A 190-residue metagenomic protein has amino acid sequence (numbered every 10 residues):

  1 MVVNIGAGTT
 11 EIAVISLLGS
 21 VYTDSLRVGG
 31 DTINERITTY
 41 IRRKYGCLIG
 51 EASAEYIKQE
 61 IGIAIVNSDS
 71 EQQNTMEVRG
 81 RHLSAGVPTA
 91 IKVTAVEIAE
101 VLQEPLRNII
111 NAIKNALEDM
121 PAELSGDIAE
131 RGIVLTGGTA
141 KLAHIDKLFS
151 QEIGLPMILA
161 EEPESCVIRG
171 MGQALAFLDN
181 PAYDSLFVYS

Functional and structural regions predicted by a protein language model:
M1-Y22, Q72-N74, A143: Gly/Thr-rich phosphate-binding beta-strand-loop-beta motif of the actin/hexokinase/Hsp70
V2-I5, S68, L124-D127, G137: Replace "in large, NTP-powered and nucleic-acid-processing enzymes" with "in large, NTP-powered factors and other
N4, I37, I113, L135 (+1 more regions): Residue-level signature of catalytic and energy-coupling elements of molecular machines, predominantly ATP/GTP-dependent
L17-Q103: Phosphate-binding glycine-rich/basic clefts of nucleotide- and phosphate-handling proteins, predominantly
G19-V21, G126-R131, I153-P156: Short, surface-exposed connector motifs at secondary-structure boundaries
V101-I128, A174-L178: Phosphate/ATP-binding catalytic cores across multiple sugar-kinase/actin-like superfamilies, primarily ASKHA
S125-F149: Glycine-rich phosphate-binding loops at beta-strand->alpha-helix junctions
K147-Q173, F177, P181, V188: Conserved phosphate-binding/catalytic loops in two-lobed NTP-binding clefts
